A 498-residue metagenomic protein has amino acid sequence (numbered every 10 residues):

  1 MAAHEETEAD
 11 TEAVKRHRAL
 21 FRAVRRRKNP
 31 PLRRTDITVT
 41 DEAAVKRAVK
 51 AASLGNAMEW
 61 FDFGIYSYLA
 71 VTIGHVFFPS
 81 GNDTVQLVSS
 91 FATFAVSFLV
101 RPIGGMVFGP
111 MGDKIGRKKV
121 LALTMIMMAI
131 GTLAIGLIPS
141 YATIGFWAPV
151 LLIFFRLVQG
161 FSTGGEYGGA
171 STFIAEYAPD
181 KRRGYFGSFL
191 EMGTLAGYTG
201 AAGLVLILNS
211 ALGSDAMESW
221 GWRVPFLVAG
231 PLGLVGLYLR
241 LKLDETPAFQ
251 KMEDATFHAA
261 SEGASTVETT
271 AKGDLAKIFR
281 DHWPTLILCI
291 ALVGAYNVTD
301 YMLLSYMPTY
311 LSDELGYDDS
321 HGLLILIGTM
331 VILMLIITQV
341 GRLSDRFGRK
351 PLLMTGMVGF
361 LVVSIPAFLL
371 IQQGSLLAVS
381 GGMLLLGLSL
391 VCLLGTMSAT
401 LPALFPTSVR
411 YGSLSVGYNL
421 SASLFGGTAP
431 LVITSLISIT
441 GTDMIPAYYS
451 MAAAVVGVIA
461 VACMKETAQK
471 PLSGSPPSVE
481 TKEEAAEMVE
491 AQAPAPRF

Functional and structural regions predicted by a protein language model:
S67, H282-I332, G426-P430: Extracytoplasmic gate region of multi-pass secondary transporters
A70-I103: Extracellular/periplasmic helix-loop-helix junction of adjacent transmembrane segments in MFS-like secondary
P79, I126-G145, V358-Q373: C-terminal ends and interior cores of transmembrane alpha-helices in multi-pass membrane transporters/permeases
F91-P110, A129-G131, I327-V340: Central cavity-lining transmembrane alpha-helices of secondary-active solute carriers, predominantly the Major
K114-I126, R346-V358: Cytoplasmic membrane-interface "Motif A"-like loop-to-helix N-cap segments of 12-TM Major Facilitator Superfamily
Y185-N209, L232, G417-A429: Glycine-rich segments within core transmembrane alpha-helices of 12-TM secondary carriers
G236-L243, A452-T481: Multi-pass alpha-helical transporter architecture, strongest for 12-TM Major Facilitator/SLC carriers used
K350-M397: C-terminal transmembrane helical hairpin of 12-TM major facilitator-type secondary transporters
